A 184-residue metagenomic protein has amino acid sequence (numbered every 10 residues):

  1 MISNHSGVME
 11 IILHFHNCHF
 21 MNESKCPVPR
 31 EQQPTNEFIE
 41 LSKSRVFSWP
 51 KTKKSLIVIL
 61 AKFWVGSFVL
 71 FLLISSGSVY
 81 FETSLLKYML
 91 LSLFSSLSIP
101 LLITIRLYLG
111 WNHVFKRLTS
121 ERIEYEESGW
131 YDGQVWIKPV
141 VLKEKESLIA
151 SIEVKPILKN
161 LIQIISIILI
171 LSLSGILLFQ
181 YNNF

Functional and structural regions predicted by a protein language model:
M1-F20: N-terminal amphipathic/basic-hydrophobic helices that include classical n-h-c signal peptides and signal-anchor
N22-E37, L41-F47, L107-S151: Membrane-proximal soluble regions of multi-pass membrane proteins
K25-S78: Cytosolic-side membrane-entry/anchor segment at the start of a transmembrane helix
R45-L56, V135-W136, V141-F184: Helix-rich interaction surfaces within compact, conserved domain-sized segments that mediate assembly or partner
K62-G66, L91-S95, Q163-L171: Hydrophobic H-region at the start of alpha-helical membrane spans
G66-L85, S172-F184: Juxtamembrane "helix exit" motif at the C-terminal ends of alpha-helical transmembrane segments in multi-pass membrane
S67, K87-R117: Hydrophobic alpha-helical membrane-embedded segments
G77-L85, L97, L101, E124-W136: Peripheral peptide segments
